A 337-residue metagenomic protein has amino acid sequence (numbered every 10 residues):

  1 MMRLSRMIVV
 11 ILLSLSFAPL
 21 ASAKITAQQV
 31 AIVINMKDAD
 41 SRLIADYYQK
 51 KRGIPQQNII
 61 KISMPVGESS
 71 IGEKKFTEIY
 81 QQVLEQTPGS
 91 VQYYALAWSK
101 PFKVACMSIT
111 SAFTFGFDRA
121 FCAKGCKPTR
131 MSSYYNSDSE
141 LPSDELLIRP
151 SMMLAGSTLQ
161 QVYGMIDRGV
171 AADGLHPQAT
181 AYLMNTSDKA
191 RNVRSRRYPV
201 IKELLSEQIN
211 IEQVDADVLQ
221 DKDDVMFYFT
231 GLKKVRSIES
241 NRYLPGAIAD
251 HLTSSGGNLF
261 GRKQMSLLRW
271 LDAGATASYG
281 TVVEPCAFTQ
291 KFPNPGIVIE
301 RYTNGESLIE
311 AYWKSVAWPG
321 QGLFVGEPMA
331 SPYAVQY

Functional and structural regions predicted by a protein language model:
M1-V9: Bacterial N-terminal signal peptides that target proteins for export
V10-I11, A21: Cleavable N-terminal signal peptides
S16-A18: N-terminal signal peptide c-region/cleavage motif recognized by signal peptidases
K24-Y337: Cysteine-dependent hydrolase recognition
